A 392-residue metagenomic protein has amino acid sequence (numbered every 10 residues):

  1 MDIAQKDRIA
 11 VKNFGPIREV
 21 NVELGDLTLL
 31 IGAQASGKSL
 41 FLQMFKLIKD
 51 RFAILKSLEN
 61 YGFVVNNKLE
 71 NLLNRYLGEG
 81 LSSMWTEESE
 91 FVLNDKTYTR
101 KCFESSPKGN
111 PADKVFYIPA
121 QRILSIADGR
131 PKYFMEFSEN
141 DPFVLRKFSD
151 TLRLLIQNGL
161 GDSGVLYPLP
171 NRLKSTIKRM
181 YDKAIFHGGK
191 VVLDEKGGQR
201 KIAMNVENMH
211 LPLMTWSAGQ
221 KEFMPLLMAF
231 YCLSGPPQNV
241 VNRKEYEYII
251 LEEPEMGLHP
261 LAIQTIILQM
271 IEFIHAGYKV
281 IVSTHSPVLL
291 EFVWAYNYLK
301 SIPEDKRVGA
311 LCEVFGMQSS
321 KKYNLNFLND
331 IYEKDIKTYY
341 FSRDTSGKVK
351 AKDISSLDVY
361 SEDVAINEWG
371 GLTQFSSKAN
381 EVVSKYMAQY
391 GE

Functional and structural regions predicted by a protein language model:
M1-A4, A10, E23, F45 (+5 more regions): Phosphate-coordinating catalytic segments in nucleotide- and nucleic-acid-processing enzymes
F14, A33: P-loop (Walker A) phosphate-binding loop of NTP-binding proteins
L30: Hydrophobic anchor at the beta1->P-loop junction of P-loop NTPases
G37-K38: Conserved lysine of the Walker
E252-P254: Walker B catalytic acidic pair
S283-H285: H-loop/switch region of ABC-family ATPase nucleotide-binding domains
